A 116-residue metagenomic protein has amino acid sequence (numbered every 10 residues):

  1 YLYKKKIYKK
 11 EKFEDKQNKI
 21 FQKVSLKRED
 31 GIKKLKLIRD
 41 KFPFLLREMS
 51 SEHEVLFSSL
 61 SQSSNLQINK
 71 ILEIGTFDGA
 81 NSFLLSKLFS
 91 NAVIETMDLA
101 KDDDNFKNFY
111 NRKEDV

Functional and structural regions predicted by a protein language model:
Y1-V116: A short alpha-helical cap/connector motif
